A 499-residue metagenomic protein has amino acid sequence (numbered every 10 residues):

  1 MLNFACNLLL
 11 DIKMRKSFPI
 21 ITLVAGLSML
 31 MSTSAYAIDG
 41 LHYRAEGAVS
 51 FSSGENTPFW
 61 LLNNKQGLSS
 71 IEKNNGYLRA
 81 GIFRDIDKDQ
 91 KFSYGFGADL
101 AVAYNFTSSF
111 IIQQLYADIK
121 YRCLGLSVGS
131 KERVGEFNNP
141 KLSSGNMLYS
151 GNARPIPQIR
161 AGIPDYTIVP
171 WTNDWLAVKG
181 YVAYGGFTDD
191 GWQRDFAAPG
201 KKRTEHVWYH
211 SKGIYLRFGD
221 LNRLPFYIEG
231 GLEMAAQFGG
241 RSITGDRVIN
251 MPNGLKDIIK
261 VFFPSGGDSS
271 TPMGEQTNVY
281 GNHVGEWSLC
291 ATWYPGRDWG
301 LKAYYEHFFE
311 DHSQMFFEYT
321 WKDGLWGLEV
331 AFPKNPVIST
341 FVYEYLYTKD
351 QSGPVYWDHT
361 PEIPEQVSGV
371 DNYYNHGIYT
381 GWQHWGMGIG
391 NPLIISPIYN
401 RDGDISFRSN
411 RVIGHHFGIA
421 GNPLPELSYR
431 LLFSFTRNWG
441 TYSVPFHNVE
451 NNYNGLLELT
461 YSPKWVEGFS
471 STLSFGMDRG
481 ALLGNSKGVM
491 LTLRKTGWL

Functional and structural regions predicted by a protein language model:
M1-L41, G497-L499: Bacterial Sec-dependent N-terminal signal peptides
Y36-H42, R84-G95, T107, K120-L124 (+7 more regions): Short loop/turn motifs that connect adjacent beta-strands in outer-membrane beta-barrel proteins
A37-L78, D87-A98, G180-Y184, S471: Transmembrane beta-strand segments of Gram-negative outer membrane beta-barrel proteins
R44-E46, K73-R79, F110-Q114, I156-R160 (+6 more regions): Transmembrane beta-barrel architecture of outer-membrane proteins
L62-Q66, D99, L142-G145, D195-G200 (+3 more regions): Extracytoplasmic loops and strand-loop junctions of Gram-negative outer membrane beta-barrel proteins
D89-Y121, R133-N152: Surface-exposed loop and membrane-interface regions of Gram-negative outer-membrane beta-barrel proteins
V134-T244: Internal, well-ordered domain-core segments that constitute the primary functional module of diverse proteins
L224-A235, R241-L499: Exposed, low-structure sequence patches enriched in small/polar residues
